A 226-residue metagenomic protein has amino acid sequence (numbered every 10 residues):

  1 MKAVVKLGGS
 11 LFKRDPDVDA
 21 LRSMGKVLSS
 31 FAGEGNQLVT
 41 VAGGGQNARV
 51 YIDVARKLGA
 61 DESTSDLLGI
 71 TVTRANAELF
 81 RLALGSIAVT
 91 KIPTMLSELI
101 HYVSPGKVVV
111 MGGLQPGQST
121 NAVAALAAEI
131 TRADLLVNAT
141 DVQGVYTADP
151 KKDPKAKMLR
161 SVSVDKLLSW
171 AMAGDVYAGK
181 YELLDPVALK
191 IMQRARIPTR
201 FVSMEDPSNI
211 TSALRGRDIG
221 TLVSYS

Functional and structural regions predicted by a protein language model:
M1-S226: C-terminal catalytic "cap/lid" subdomain
